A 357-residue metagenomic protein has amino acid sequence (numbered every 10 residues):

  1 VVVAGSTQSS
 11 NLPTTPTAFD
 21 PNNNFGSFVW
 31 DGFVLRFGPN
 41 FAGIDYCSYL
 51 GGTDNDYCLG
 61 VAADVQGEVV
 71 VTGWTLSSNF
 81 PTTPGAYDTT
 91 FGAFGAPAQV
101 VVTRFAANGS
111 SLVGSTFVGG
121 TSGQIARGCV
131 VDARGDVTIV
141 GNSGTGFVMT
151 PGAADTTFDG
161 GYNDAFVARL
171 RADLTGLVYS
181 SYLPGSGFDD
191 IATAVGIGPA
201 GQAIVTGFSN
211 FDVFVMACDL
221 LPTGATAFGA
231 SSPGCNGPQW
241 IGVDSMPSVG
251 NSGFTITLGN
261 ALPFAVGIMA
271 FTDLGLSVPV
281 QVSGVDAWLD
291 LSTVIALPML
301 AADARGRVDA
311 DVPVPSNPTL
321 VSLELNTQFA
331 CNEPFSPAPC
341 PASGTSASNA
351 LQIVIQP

Functional and structural regions predicted by a protein language model:
V1-P222: A sequence-level/structural motif corresponding to short, flexible coil/turn segments enriched in small polar residues
L220-P357: N-proximal, solvent-exposed segments at the start of the mature chain
